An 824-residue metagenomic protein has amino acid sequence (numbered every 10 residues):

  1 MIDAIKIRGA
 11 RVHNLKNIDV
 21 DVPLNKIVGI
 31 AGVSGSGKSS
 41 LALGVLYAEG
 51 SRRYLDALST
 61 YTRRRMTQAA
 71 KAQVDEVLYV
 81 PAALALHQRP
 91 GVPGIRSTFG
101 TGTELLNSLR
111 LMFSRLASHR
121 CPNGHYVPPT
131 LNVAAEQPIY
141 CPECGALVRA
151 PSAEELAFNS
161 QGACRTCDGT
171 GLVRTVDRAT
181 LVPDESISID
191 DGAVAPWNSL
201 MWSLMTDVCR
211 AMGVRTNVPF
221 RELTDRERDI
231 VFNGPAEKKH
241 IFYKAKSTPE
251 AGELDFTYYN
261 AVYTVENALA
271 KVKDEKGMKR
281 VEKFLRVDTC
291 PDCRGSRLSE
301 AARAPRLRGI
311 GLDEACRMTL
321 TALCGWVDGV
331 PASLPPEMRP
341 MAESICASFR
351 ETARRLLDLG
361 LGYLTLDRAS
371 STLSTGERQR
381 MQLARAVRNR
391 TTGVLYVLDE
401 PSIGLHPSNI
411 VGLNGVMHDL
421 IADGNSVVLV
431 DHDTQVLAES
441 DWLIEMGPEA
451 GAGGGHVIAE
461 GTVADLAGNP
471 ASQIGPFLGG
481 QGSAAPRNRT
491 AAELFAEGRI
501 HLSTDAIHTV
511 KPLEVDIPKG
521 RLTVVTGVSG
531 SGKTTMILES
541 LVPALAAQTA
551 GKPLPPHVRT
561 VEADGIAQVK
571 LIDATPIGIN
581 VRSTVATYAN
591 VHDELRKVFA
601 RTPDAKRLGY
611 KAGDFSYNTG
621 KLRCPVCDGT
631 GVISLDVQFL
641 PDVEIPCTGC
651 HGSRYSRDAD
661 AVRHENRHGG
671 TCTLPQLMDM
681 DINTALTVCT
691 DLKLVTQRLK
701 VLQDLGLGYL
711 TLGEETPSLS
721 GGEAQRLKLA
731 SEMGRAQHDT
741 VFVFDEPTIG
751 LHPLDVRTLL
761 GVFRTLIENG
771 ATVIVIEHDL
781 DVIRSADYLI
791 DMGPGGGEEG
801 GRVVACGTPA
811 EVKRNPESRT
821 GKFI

Functional and structural regions predicted by a protein language model:
M1-I824: Conserved phosphate-binding elements of NTP-dependent enzyme cores
